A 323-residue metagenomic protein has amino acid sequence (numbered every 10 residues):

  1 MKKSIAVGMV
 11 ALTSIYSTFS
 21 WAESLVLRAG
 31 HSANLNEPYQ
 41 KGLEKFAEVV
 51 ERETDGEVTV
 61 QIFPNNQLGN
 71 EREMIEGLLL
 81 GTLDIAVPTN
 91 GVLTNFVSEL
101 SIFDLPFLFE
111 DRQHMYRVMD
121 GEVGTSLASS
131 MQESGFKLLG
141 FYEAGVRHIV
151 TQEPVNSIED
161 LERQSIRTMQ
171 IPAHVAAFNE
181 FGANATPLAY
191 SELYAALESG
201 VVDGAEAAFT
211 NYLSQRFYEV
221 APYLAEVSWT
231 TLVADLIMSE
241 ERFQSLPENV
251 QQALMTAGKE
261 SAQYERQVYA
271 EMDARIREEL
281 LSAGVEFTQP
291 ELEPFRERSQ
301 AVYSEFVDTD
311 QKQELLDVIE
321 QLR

Functional and structural regions predicted by a protein language model:
M1-K2, E241: Short, intrinsically disordered low-complexity segments
K2-M9: Sec-dependent signal peptide recognition, specifically the positively charged N-region followed immediately by
M9-V10, S20: Cleavable N-terminal signal peptides
I15-S17: N-terminal signal peptide c-region/cleavage motif recognized by signal peptidases
E23-H114, E122-V123, S129-R323: N-terminal secretory/targeting leader peptides
